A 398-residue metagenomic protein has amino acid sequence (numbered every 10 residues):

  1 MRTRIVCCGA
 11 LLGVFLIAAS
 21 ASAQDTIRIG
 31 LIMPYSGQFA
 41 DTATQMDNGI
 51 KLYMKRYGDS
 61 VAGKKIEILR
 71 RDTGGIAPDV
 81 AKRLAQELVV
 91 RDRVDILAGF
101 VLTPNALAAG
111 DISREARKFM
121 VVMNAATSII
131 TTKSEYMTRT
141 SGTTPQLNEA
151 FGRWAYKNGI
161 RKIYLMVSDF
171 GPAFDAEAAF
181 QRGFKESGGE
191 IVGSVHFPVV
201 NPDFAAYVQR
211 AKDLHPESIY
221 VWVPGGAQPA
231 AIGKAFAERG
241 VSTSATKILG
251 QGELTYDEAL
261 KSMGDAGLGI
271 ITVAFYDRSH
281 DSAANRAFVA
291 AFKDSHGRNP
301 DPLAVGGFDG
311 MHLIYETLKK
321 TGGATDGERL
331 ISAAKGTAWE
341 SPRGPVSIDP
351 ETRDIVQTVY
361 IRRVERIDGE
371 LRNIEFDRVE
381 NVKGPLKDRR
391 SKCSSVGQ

Functional and structural regions predicted by a protein language model:
R2, C8-L11, F15, S22-Q398: Extracytosolic ligand-binding ectodomains
